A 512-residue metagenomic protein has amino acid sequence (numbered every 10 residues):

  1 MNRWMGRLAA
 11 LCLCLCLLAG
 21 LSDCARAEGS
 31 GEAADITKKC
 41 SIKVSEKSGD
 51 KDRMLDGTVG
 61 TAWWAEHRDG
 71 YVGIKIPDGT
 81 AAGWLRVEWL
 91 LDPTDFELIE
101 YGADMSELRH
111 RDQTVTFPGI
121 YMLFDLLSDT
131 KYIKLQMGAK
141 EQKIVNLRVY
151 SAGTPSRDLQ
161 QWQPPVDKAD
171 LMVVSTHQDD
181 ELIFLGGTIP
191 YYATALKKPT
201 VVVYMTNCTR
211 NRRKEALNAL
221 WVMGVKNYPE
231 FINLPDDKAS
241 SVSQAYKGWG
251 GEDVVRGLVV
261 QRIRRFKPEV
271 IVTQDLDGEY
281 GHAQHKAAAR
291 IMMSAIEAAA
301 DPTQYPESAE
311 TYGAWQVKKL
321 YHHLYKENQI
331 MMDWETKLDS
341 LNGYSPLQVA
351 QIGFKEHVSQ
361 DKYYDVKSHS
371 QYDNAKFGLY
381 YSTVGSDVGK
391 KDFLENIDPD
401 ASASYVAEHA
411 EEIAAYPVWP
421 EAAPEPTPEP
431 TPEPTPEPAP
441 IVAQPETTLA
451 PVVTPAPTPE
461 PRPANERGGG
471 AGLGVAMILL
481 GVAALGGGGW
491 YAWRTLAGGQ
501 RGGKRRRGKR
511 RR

Functional and structural regions predicted by a protein language model:
M1-A9: Bacterial N-terminal signal peptides that target proteins for export
A10-G20: Bacterial N-terminal signal peptides
A19-S30, E466-L473, W490-L496: Sec-dependent signal peptide cleavage junction
A25-A82, W89-F96, E100-L108, D158: Disordered, acidic Ser/Thr/Pro-rich linker "stalks" and the adjacent N-terminal cap of the next globular domain
G31-A62, R157, Q161-Q163, A298-Q444: The feature marks non-catalytic terminal segments
E66-V72, G79, L90-D95, G102-Y305: Active-site beta-strand->loop->alpha-helix modules in alpha/beta enzyme cores, enriched in Gly/His/Asp(Glu)
P455-L485: Extracellular Ser/Thr-rich, low-complexity/disordered mucin-like segments
L479-R512: C-terminal membrane-anchoring or membrane-association module
